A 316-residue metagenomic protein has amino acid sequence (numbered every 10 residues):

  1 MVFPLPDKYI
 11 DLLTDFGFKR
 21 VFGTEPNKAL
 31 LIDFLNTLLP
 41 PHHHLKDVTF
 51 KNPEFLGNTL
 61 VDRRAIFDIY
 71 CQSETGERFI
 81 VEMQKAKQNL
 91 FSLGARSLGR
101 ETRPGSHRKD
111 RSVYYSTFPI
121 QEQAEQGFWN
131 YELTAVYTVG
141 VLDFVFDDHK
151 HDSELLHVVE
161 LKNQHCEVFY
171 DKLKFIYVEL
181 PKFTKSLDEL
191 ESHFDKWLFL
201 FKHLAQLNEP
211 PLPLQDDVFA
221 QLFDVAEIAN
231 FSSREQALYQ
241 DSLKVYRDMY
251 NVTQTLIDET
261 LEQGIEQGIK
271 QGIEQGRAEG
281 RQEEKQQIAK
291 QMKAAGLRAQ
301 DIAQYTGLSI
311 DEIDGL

Functional and structural regions predicted by a protein language model:
M1-L98, R103-Q236: Conserved single-residue anchors adjacent to enzymatic active/cofactor-binding motifs
V2-D7, F79-Q84, D195-L316: Short, charged alpha-helical interaction segments and adjacent helix-coil junctions
